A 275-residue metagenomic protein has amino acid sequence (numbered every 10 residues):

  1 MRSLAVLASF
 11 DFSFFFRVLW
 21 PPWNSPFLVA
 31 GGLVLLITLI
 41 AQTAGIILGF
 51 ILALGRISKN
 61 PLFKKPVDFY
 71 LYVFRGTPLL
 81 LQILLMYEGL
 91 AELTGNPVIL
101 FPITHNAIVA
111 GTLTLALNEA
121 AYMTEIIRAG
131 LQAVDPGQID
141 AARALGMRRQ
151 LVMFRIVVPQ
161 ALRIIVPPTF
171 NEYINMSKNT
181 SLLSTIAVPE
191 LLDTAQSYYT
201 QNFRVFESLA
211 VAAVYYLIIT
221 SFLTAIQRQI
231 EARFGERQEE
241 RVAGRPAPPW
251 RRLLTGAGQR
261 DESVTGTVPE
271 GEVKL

Functional and structural regions predicted by a protein language model:
M1-L275: Transmembrane alpha-helices and adjacent helix-loop boundaries
